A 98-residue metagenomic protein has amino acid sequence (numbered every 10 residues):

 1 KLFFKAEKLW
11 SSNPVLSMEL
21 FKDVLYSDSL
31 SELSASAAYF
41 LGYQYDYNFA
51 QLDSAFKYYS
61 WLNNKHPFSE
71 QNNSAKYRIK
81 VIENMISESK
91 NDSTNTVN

Functional and structural regions predicted by a protein language model:
K1-N98: Acidic, polar-rich low-complexity tracts and alpha-helical solenoid repeat scaffolds
